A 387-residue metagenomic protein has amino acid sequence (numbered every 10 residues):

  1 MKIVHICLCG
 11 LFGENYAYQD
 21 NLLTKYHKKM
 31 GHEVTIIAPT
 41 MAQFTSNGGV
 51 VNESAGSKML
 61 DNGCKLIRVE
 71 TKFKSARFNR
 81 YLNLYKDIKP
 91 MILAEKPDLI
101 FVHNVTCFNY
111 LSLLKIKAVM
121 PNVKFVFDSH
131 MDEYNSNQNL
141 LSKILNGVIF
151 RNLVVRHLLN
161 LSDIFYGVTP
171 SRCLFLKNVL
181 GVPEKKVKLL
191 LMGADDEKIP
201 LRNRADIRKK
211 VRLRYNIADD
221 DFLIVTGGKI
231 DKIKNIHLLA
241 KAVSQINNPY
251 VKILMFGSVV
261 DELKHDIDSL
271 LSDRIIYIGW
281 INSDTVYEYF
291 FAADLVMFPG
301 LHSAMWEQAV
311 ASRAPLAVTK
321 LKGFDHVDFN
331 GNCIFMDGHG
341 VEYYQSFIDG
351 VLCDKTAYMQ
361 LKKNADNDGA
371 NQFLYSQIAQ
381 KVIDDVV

Functional and structural regions predicted by a protein language model:
M1-E53, N62, S244-I246: N-terminal subdomain of nucleotide-sugar transferases
V4, Y166, A218-K234, A240-V243: Conserved donor-binding/catalytic core segment of Leloir-type glycosyltransferases
Y110, E133, L145-F165: Membrane-proximal helix-turn-helix segments that form the acceptor-binding/catalytic region of lipid-linked
S171, G193: Carbohydrate-associated surface elements
A194, G227-D231, K252-K264: Glycosyltransferase donor-sugar binding loop
K264-T285: Nucleotide-activated donor-binding/catalytic signature segment of Leloir-type glycosyltransferases, i.e., the conserved
F291-L301, A314-P315: Acidic donor-binding loop of glycosyltransferase active sites
P315-D325: Short hydrophobic beta-strand element within catalytic cores of glycosyltransferases and related nucleotide-activated
